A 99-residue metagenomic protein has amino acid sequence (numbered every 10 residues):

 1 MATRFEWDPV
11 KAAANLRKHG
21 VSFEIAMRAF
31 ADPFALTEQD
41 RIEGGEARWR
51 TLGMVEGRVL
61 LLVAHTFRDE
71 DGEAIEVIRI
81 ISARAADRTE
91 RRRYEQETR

Functional and structural regions predicted by a protein language model:
M1-R99: Ribonuclease/tRNase effector modules and their secretory precursors
